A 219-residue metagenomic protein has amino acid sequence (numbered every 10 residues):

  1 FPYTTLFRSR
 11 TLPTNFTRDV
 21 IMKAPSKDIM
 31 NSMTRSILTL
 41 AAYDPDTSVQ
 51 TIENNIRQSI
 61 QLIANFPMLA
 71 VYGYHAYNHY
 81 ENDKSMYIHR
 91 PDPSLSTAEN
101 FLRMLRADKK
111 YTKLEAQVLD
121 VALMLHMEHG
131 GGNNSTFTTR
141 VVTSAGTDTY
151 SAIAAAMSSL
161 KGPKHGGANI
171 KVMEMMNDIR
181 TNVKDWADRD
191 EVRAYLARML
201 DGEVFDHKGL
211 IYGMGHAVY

Functional and structural regions predicted by a protein language model:
P2-Y219: Hydrophobic alpha-helical bundle cores within soluble ligand-binding/oligomerization subdomains
